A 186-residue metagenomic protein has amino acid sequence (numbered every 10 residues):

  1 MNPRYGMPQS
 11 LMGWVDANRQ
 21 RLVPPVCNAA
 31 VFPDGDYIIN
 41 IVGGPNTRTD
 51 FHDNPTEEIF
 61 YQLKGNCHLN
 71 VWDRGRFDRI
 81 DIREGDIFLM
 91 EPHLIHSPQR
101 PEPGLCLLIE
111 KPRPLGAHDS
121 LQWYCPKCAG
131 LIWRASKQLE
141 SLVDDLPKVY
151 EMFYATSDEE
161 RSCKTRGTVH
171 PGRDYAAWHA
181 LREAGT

Functional and structural regions predicted by a protein language model:
M1-G43, R48-D50, K148-T186: A short, N-terminal "cap"/entry segment at the start of jelly-roll beta-barrel domains of the cupin/DSBH fold
I39, D50-D53, E57-Q62, R79-I80 (+2 more regions): His/acidic/aromatic-lined binding-pocket segments of jelly-roll/cupin-type domains and related regulatory beta-sandwich
V42, D81-E102, E110-K111: Conserved metal-binding segment of the jelly-roll/cupin
V42-G44, D53-D73, L108-K111: Short, conserved beta-strand element in jelly-roll/cupin
G65, P126-A129, R166: Short Cys/His-rich metal-coordination motifs, predominantly Zn2+-binding knuckles/fingers
I109-G116, D144-A155: Short, intrinsically disordered, charge-biased short linear motifs at domain edges
P112-A129: Short peripheral tails and domain-boundary helices/loops at the edges of structured domains
P114, G130-S136, P171: Short functional micro-motifs and their immediate structural scaffolds
